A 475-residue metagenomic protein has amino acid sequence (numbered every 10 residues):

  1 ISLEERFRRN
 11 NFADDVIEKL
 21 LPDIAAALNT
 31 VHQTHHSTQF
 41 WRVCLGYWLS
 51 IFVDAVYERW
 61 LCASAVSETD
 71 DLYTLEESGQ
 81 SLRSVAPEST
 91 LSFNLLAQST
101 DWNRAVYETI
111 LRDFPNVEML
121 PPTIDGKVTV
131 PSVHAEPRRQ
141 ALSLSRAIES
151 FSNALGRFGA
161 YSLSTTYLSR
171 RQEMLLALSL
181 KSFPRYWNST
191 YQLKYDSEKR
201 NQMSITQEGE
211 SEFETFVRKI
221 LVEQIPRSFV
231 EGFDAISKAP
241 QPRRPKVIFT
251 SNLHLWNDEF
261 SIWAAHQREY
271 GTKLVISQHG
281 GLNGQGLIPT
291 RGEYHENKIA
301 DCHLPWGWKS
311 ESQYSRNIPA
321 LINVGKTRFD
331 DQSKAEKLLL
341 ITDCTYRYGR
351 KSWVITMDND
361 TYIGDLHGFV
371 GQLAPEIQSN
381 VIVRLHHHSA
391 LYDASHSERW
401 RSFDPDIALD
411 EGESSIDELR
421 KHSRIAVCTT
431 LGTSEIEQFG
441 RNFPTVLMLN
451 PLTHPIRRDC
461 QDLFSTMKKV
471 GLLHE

Functional and structural regions predicted by a protein language model:
I1-E475: Catalytic-core helical/loop segments in enzymes performing group transfer/polymerization on anionic/lipid-linked
